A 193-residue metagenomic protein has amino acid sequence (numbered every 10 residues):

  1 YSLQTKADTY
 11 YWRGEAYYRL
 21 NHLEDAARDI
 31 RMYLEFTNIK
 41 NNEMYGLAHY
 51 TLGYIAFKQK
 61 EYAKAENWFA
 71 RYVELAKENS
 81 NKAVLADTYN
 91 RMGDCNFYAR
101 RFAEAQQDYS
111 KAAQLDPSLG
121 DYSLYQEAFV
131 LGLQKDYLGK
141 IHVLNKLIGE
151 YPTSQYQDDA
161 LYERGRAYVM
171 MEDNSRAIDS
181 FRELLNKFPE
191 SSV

Functional and structural regions predicted by a protein language model:
Y1-V193: Acidic, polar-rich low-complexity tracts and alpha-helical solenoid repeat scaffolds
